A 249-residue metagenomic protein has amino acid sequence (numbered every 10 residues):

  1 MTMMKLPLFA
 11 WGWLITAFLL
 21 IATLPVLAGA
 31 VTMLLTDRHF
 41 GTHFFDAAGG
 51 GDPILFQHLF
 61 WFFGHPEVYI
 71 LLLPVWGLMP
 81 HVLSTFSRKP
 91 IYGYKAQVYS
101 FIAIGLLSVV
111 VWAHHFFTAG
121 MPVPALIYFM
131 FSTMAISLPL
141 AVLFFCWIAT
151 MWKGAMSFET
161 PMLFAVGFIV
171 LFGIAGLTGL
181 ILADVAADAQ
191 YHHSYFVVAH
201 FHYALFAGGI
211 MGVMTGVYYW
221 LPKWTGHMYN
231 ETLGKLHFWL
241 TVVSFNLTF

Functional and structural regions predicted by a protein language model:
M1-F249: ...captures the hydrophobic TM-helix bundle architecture rather than a specific catalytic motif, and can also fire on
